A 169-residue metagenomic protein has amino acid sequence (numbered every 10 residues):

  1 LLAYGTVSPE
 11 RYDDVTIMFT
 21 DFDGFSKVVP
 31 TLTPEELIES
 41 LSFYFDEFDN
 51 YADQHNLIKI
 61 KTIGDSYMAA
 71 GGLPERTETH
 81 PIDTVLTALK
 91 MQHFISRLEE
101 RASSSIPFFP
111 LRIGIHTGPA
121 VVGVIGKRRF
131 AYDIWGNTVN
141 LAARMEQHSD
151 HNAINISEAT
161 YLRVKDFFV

Functional and structural regions predicted by a protein language model:
L1-I63, S105: Juxtacatalytic helix/coil linker segments that couple regulatory or sensory modules to the catalytic cores
S8-E10, V124-I125, F168: Short glycine-biased active-site loop of nucleotidyltransferases that positions the nucleotide triphosphate and helps
V15, T20, Y51-D83, R97-T138 (+1 more regions): Catalytic core of nucleotidyl cyclases, primarily class III adenylyl/guanylyl cyclases
L37-Y44, T84-T87, M91, N137-L141: Hydrophobic alpha-helical membrane-association signature
D49, K90, R144-Q147: Substrate-engagement module of ASCE P-loop NTPases
M91-F94, L98-R101, H148-N152, F167: Conserved, well-folded catalytic cores of nucleic-acid-processing and energy-transducing macromolecular machines
A120-V122, H148-V169: Cytosolic regulatory/linker segments at or just downstream of nucleotide-handling modules in signal-transduction
